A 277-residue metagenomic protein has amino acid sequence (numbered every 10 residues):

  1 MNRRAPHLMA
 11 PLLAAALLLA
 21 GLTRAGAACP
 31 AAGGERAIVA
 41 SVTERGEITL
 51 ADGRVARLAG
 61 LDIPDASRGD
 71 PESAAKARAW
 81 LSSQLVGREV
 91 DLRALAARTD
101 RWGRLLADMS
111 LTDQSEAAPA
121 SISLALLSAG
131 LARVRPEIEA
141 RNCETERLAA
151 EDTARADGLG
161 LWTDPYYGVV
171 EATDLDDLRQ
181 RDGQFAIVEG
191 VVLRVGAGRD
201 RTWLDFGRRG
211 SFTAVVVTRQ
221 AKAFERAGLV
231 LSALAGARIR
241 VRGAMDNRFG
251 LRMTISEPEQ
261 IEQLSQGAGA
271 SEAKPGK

Functional and structural regions predicted by a protein language model:
N2, L22-K277: Small beta-barrel nucleic-acid-binding modules, primarily SNase/OB-fold domains and secondarily Tudor-like barrels
M9-G21: Bacterial N-terminal signal peptides
